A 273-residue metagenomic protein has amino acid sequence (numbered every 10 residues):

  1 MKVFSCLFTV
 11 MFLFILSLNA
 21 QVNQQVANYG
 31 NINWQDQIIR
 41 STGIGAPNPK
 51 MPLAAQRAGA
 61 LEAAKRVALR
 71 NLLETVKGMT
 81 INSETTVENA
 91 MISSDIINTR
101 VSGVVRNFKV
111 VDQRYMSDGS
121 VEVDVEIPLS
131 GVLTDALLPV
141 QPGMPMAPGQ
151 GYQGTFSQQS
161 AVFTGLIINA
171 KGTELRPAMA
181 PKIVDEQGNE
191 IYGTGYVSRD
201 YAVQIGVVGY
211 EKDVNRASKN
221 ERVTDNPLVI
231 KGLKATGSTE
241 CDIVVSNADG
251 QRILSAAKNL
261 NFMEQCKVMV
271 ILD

Functional and structural regions predicted by a protein language model:
M1-S5: Positively charged n-region of N-terminal signal peptides that target proteins for export
L7-I15: Bacterial N-terminal signal peptides
A20-D273: Domain-level marker for long, solvent-exposed, non-transmembrane regions
